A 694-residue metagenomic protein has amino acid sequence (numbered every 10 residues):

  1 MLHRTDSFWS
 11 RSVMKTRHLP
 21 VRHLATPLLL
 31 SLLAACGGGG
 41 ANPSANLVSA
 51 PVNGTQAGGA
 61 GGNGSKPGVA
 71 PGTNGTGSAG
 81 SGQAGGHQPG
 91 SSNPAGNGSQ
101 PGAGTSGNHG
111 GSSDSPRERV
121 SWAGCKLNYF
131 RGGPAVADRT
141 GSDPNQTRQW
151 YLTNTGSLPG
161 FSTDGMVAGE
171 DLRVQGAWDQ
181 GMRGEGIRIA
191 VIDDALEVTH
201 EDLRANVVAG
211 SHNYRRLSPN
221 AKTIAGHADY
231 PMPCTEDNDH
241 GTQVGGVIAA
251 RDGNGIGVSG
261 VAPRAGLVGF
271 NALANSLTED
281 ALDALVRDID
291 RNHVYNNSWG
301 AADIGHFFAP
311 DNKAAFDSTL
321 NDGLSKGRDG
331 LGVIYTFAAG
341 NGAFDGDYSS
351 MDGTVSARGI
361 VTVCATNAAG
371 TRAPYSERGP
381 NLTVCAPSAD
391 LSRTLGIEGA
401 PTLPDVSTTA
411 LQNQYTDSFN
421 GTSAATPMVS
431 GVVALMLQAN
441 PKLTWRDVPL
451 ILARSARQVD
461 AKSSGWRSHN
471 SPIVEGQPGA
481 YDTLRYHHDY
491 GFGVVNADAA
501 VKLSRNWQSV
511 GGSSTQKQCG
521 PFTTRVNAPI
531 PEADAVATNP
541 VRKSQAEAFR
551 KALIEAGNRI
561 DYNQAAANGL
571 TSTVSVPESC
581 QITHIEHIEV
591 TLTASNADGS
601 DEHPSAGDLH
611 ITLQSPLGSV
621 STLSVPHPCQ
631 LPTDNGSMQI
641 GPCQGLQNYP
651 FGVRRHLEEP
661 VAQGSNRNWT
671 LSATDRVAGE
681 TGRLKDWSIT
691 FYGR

Functional and structural regions predicted by a protein language model:
D6-A25: Bacterial N-terminal signal peptides that target proteins for export
L33-A35: C-terminal motif of bacterial Sec signal peptides marking the signal peptidase cleavage site
A41-S115: Ser/Thr-rich, Pro/Gly/Ala-heavy low-complexity intrinsically disordered linkers and tails of secreted extracellular
S115-A265, L273, A281-A314, D322 (+4 more regions): Active-site core segment of subtilase-fold serine proteases
A123, N292-S298, G332-V333, G359-I360 (+2 more regions): C-terminal subdomain of the subtilisin-like protease fold in secreted/lumenal serine endopeptidases
D193, T354-Q438, K442: Extracellular S/T/G-rich loop segment that most often corresponds to the catalytic His/Ser-adjacent loop
D194-V198, D252-N254, L273-S276, G300-I304 (+7 more regions): Solvent-exposed loop/turn segments at secondary-structure junctions within structured extracellular/periplasmic domains
W507-R694: Loop and turn regions of beta-sandwich accessory domains that flank beta-strands and are enriched in small/polar
